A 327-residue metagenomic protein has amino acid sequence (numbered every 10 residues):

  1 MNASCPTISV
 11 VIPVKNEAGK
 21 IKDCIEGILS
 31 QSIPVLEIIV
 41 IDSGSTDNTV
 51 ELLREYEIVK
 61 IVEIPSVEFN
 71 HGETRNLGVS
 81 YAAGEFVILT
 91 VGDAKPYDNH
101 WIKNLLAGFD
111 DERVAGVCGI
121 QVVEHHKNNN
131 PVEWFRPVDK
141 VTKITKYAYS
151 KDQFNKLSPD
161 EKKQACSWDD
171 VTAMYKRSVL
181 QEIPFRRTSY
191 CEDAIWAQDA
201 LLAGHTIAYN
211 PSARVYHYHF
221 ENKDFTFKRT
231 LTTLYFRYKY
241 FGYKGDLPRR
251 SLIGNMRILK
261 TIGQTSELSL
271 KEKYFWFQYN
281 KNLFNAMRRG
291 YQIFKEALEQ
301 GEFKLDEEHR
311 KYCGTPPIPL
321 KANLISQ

Functional and structural regions predicted by a protein language model:
E26-V35: Short, acidic, metal-binding catalytic loop of nucleotide-sugar glycosyltransferases
D42-V50, A94-K95: A conserved acidic beta->alpha catalytic loop
P65-A82: Glycine-rich, basic loop-to-helix element that forms the pyrophosphate-binding segment of sugar-nucleotide handling
V87: Short aromatic/hydrophobic "clamp" motif used to bind/position activated sugar donors
K95, N99-F135: Conserved donor NDP-sugar-binding/catalytic core segment of glycosyltransferases
K151-Y175: A recurrent flexible, glycine/aromatic-enriched loop bordering the glycosyltransferase active site that acts as
Y190-W196: Acidic donor-binding loop at a coil-to-helix junction in glycosyltransferase catalytic cores that engages
R229-Y235, K239, D246-Q327: Non-catalytic, C-terminal membrane-associated alpha-helical segments of glycosyltransferases
